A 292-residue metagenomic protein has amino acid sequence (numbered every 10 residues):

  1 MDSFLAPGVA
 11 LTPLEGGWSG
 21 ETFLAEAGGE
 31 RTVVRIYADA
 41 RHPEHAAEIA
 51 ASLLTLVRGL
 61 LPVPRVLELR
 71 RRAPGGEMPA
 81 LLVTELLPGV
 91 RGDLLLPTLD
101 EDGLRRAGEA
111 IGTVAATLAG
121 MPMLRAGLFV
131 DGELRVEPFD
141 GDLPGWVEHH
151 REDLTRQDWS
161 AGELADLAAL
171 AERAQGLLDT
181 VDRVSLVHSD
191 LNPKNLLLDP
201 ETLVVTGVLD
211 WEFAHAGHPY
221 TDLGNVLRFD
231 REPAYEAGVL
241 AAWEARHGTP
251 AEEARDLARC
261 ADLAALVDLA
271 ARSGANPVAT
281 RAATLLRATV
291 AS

Functional and structural regions predicted by a protein language model:
M1-L5, A25-E26, L54-R58, L177-L178 (+4 more regions): Alpha-helix C-terminal capping segments
M1-V9, R71-P74, L82, P88 (+5 more regions): An alpha-helical support segment within catalytic cores of ATP-dependent transferases
T12-D142: ATP-binding pocket architecture of kinase catalytic cores
S19-G20, H149, F213-S292: Helix-rich C-terminal or lid/interface subdomains of diverse kinases
G20-E26, V34, V66, A169-T221: Active-site acidic catalytic loop and adjacent metal/ATP-binding pocket of ATP-dependent phosphoryl transfer enzymes
A47-A50, A80, G108-I111, D140-V147 (+4 more regions): A structural signal for well-ordered alpha-helical scaffolds and beta->alpha junctions
E48-A50, L81, P97-T98, P200-T202 (+2 more regions): Short, glycine/charged-enriched secondary-structure capping and boundary segments
L94-L95, V208, V226: Residues that scaffold the ATP/ADP-binding catalytic core of kinase and kinase-like folds
